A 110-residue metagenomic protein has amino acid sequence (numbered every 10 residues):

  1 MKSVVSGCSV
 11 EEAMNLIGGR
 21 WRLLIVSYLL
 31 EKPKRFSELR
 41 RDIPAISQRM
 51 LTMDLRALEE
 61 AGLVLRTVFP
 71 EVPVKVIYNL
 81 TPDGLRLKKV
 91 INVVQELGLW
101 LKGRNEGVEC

Functional and structural regions predicted by a protein language model:
V4-M50, E71-N79, V108: N-terminal helix-turn-helix DNA-binding core of bacterial DNA-binding proteins
V5, S9, L85-C110: Amphipathic alpha-helical dimerization/coiled-coil segments that flank or bridge DNA-binding/regulatory modules
D54: Residues within the DNA-recognition helix of helix-turn-helix
P70-V93: Basic, amphipathic "hinge/linker" alpha-helix immediately C-terminal to the N-terminal HTH DNA-binding motif
